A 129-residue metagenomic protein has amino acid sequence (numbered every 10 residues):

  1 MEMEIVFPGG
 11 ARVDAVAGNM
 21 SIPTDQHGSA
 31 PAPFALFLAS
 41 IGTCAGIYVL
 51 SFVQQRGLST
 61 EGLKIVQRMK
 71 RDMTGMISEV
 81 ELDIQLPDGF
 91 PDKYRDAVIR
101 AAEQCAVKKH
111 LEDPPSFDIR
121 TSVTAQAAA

Functional and structural regions predicted by a protein language model:
M1-A39, V49-A129: Extended beta-strand/beta-hairpin segments
C44: Alpha-helical metal-binding/catalytic segments enriched in His/Glu/Asp
